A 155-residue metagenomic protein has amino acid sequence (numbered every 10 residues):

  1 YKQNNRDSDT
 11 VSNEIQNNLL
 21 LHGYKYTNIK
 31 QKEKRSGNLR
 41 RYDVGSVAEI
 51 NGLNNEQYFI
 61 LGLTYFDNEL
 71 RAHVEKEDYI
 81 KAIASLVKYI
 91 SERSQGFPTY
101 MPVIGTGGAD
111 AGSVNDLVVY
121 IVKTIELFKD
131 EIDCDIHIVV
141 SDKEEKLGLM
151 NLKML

Functional and structural regions predicted by a protein language model:
Y1-L155: Macrodomain-like recognition of ADP-ribose-binding/processing modules
